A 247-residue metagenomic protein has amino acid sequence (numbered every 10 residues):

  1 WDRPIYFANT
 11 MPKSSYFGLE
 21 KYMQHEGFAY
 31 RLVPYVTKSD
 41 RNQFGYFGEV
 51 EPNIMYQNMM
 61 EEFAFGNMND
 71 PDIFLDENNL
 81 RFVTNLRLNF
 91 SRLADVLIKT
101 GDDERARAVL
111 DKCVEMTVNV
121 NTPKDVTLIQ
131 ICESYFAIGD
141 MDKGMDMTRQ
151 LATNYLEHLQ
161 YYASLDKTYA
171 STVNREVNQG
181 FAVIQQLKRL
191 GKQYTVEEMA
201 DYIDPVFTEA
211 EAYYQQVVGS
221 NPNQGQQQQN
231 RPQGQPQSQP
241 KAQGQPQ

Functional and structural regions predicted by a protein language model:
W1-Q247: ER/secretory pathway lumenal C-terminal domains and tails of membrane proteins involved in glycoprotein biogenesis
